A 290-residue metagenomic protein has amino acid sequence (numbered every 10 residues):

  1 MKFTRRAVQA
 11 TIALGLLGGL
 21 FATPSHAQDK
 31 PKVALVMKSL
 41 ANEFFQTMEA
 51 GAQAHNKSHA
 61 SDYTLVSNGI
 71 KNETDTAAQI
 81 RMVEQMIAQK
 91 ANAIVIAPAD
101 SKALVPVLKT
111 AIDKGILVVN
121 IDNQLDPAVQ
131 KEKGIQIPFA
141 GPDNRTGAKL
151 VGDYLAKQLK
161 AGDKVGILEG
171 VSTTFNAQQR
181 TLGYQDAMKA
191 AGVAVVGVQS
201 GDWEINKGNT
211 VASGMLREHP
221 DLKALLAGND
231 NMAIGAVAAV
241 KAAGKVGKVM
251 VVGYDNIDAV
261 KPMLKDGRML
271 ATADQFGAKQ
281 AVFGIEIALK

Functional and structural regions predicted by a protein language model:
M1-T4: N-terminal secretory signal peptides that target proteins for export/translocation
R6-A10, A27-D29: Positively charged, low-complexity intrinsically disordered regions
Q9-L20: Bacterial N-terminal signal peptides
A22-P24: N-terminal signal peptide c-region/cleavage motif recognized by signal peptidases
H26-K290: A residue-level marker of the well-folded mature domains of exported/periplasmic proteins
